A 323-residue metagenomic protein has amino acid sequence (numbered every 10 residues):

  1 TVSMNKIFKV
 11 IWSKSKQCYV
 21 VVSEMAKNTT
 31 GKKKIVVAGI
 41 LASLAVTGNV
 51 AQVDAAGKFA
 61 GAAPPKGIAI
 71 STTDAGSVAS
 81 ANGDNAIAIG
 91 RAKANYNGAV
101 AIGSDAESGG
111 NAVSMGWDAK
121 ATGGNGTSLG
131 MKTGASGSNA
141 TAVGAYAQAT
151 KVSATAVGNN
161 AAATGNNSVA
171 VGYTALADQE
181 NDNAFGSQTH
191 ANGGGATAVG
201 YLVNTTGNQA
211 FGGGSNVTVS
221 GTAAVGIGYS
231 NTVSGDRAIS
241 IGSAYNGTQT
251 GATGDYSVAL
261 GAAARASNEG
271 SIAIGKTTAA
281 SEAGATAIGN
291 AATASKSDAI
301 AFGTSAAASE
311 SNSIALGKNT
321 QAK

Functional and structural regions predicted by a protein language model:
T1-S3: Short, Lys/Arg-enriched N-terminal segments with co-localized hydrophobic residues within the first ~10-30 amino acids
I7, W12-K16, V20-K27, I35 (+2 more regions): Glycine- and small/polar-enriched repetitive beta-structure motifs of secreted/surface proteins
A38: Flexible, acidic glycine-rich loops studded with aromatic residues
